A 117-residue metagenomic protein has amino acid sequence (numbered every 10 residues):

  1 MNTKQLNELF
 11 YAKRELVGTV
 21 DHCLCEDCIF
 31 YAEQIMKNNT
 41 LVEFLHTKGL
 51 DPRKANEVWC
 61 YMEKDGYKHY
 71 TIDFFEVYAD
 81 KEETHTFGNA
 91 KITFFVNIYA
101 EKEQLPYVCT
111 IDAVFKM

Functional and structural regions predicted by a protein language model:
M1-T47: N-terminal cysteine/histidine-rich coordination modules
F30, D80-E82, V114-K116: Generic structural motif
L45, F75-V77, I111-A113: Generic structural hydrophobic/aromatic packing signal, biased to beta-strands
L50-R53: Primary mode marks residue(s) on the alpha4-beta5-alpha5 output face of response regulator receiver
A55-E57: Predominantly extracellular/secreted and cell-surface proteins with exposed, flexible low-complexity segments
M62-E101: Short flanking/linker segments adjacent to small metal-binding domains or redox-active Cys/His motifs
F94-M117: Glycine-rich, aromatic-bearing surface loops/beta-hairpins
